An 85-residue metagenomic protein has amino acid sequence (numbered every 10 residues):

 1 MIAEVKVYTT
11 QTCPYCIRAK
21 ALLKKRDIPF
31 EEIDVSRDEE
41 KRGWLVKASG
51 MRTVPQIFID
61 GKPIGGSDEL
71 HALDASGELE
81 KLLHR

Functional and structural regions predicted by a protein language model:
M1-P29: Local sequence-structure signature of Cys/Sec-based thiol-disulfide redox active-site neighborhoods
M1-T9, I59, E78-H84: Long, low-complexity, intrinsically disordered polar/charged segments
T10, M51, S76: ATP/adenylate-binding site constellation spanning eukaryotic-like Ser/Thr protein kinases, ABC-transporter
L22, R26-D27, K47, A72 (+1 more regions): Non-catalytic interaction surface on structured domains
V35-R52, L82-R85: Thioredoxin-like thiol-disulfide oxidoreductase module
S49-F58, D68: Structural micro-motif
K62-R85: Non-catalytic, surface beta->alpha helical segment in thiol-disulfide oxidoreductase systems
